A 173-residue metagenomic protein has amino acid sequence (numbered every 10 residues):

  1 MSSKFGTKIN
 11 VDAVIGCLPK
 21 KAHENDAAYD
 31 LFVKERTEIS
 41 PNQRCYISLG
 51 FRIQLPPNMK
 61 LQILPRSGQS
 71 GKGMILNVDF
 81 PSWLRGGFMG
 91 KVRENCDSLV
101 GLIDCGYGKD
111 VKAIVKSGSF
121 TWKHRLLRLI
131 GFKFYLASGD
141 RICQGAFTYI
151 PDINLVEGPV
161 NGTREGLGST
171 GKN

Functional and structural regions predicted by a protein language model:
M1-N173: DUTPase catalytic domain/fold
